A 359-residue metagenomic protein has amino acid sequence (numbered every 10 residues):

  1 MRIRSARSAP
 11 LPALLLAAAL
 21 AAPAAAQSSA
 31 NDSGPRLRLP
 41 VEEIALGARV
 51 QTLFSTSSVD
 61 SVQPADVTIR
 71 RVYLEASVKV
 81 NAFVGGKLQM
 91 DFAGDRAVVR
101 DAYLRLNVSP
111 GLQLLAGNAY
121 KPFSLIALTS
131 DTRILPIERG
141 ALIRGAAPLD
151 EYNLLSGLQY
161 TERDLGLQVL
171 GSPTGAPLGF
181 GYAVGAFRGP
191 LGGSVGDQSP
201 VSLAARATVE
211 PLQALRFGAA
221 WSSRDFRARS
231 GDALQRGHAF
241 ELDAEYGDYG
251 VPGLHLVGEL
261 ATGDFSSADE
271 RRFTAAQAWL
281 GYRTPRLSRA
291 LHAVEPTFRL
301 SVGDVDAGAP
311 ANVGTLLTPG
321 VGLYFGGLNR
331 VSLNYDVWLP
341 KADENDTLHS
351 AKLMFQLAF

Functional and structural regions predicted by a protein language model:
R2-P12: Bacterial N-terminal signal peptides that target proteins for export
P10-P23: Bacterial N-terminal signal peptides
A24-S28: Boundary at the C-terminal end of the N-terminal hydrophobic targeting segment
A30-G189, D197-L203, T208-F217, R272-T284 (+3 more regions): Outer membrane beta-barrel
L39-E43, T208-D306, L357: Detector for outer-membrane/organellar transmembrane beta-barrel domains, recognizing the amphipathic beta-strand
D60-V62, S194-Q198, S230-A233, A268-R271 (+2 more regions): Short, solvent-exposed loop/turn segments at secondary-structure boundaries
P285-S332, W338: C-terminal hydrophobic structural anchor segments that stabilize assembly/packing rather than catalytic chemistry
T347-F359: Outer-membrane beta-barrel "beta-signal"
